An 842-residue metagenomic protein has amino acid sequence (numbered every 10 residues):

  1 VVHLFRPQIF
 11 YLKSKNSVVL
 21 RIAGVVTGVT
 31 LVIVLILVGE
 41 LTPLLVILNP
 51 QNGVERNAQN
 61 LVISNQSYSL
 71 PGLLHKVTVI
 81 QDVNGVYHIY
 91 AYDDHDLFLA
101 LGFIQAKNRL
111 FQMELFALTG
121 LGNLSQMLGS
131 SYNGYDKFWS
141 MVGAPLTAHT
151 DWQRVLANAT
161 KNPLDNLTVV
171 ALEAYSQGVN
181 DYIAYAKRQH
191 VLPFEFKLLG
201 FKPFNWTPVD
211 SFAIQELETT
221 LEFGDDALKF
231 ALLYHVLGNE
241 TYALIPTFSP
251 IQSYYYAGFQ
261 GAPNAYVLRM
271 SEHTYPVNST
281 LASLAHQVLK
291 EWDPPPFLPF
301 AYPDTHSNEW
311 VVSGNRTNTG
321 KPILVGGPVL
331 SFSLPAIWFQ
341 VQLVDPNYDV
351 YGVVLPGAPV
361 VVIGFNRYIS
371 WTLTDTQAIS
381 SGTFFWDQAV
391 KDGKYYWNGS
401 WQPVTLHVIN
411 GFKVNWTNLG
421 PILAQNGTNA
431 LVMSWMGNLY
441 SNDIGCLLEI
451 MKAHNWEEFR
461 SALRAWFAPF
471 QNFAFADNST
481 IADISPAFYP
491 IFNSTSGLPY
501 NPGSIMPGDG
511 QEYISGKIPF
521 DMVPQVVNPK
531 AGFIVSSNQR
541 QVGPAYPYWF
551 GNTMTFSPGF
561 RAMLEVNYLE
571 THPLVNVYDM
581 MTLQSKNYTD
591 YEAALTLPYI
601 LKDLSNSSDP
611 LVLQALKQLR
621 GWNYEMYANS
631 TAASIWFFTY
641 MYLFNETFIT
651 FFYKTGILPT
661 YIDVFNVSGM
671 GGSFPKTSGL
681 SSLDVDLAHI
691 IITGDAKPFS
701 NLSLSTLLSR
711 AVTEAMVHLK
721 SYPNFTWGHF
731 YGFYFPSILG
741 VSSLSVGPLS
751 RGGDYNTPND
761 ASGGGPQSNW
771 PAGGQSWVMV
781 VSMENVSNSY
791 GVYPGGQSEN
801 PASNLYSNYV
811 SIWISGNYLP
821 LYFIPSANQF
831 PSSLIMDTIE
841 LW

Functional and structural regions predicted by a protein language model:
F5-Y11, L45, Y546-L613, L704-W842: Terminal end segments
R6-V34: N-terminal Sec-pathway targeting helices
G24, G28-T30, V34-I323, P328 (+1 more regions): Substrate-recognition/specificity elements adjacent to catalytic centers across diverse enzyme folds
G134, V142, W401, G437 (+3 more regions): Proteins synthesized as precursors that undergo proteolytic processing into mature forms
D345, V350-P356, G364-I505: Glycine- and hydrophobic-rich flexible loops that cap the catalytic core of alpha/beta enzyme folds
S381, A468-H572, E625-A628, T639-I649: Hydrophobic alpha-helical segments
T639-W727: Charged, long alpha-helical assembly modules
